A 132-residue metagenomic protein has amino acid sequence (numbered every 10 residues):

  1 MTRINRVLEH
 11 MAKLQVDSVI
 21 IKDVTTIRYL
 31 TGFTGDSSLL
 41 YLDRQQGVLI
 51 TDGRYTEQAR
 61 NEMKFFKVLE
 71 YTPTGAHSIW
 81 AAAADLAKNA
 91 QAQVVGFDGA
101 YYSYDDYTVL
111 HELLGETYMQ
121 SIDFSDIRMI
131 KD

Functional and structural regions predicted by a protein language model:
M1-D85: N-terminal accessory/capping or targeting/presequence segment of soluble
I4, S78-D132: Flexible, acidic/His-enriched mid-domain "rim/lid" segments that flank
